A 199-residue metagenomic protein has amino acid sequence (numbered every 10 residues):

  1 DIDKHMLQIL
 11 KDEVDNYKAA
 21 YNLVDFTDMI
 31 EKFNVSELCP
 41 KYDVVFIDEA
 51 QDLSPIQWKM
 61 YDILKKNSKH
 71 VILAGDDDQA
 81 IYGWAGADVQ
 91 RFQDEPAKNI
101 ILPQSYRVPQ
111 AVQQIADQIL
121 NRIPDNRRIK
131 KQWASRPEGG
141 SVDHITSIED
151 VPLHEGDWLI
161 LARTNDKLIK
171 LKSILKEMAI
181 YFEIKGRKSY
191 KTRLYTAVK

Functional and structural regions predicted by a protein language model:
D1-F46, P55-M60, L73, G83: Accessory N-terminal region flanking or inserted into the helicase ATPase core in nucleic-acid motor proteins
A19, E31-P40, Y61-I63, V89-F92 (+2 more regions): Short, flexible, glycine/charge-rich loop motifs used to bind or transfer phosphoryl groups or to couple energy/partner
V24-T27, Q110, H144: An alpha-helix initiation/capping motif
V44, Q51-E138, E155, L159-E177 (+1 more regions): Conserved helicase motor core of SF1/SF2 NTP-dependent helicases
S141-G156: Conserved interdomain hinge at the start of the Helicase C-terminal
V198-K199: Conserved helicase C-terminal RecA-like lobe
